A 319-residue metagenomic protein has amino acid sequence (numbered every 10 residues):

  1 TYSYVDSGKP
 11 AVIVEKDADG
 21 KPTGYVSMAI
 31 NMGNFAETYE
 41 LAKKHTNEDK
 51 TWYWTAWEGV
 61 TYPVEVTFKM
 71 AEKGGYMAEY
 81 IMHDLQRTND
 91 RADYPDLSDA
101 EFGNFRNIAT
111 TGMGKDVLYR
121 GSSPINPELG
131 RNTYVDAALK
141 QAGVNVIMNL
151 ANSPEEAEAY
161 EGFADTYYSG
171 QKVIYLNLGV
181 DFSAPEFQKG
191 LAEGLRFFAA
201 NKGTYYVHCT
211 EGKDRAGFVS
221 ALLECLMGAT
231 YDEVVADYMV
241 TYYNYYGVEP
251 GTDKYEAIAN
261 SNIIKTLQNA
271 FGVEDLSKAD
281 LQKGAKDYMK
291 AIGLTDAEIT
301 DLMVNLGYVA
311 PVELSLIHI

Functional and structural regions predicted by a protein language model:
T1-T51, W57-P63: Long, compositionally biased stretches
H45-Y205, F218-L316: Cys-dependent protein tyrosine phosphatase-like superfamily
C209: Short cysteine clusters
G212: Glycine-rich, flexible loop motifs
R215: Short active-site segment of divalent metal-dependent hydrolases/proteases that encodes the spacing between
